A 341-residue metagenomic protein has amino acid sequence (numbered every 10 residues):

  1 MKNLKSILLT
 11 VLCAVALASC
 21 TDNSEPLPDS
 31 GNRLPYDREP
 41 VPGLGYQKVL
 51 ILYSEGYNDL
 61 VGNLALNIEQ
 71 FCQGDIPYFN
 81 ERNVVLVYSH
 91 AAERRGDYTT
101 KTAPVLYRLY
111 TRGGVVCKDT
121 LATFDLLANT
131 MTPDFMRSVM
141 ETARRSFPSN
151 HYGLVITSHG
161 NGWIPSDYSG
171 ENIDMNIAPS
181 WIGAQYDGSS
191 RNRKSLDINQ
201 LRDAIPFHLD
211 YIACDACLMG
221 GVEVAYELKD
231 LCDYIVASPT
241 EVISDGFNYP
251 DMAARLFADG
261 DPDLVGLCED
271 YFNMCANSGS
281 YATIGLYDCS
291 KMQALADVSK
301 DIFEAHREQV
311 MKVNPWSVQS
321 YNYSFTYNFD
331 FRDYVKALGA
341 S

Functional and structural regions predicted by a protein language model:
M1-L8: Bacterial N-terminal signal peptides that target proteins for export
K2, E141-R144, L231: Solvent-exposed, well-ordered amphipathic alpha-helical segments that flank/support binding or catalytic loops
V15-S19: C-terminal motif of bacterial Sec signal peptides marking the signal peptidase cleavage site
T21-S149: N-terminal extension/subdomain marker
V49-Y53, V84-Y88, Y152-I156, D210-C214 (+1 more regions): Structural recognition of the beta-strand scaffold that forms the well-ordered cores of secreted hydrolase catalytic
S89-Y98, T102-C117, A128-F207, A216-C217 (+2 more regions): Catalytic-core segments of thiol-dependent peptidases
S169-S341: Terminal, contiguous helix-loop blocks that mediate binding/assembly
